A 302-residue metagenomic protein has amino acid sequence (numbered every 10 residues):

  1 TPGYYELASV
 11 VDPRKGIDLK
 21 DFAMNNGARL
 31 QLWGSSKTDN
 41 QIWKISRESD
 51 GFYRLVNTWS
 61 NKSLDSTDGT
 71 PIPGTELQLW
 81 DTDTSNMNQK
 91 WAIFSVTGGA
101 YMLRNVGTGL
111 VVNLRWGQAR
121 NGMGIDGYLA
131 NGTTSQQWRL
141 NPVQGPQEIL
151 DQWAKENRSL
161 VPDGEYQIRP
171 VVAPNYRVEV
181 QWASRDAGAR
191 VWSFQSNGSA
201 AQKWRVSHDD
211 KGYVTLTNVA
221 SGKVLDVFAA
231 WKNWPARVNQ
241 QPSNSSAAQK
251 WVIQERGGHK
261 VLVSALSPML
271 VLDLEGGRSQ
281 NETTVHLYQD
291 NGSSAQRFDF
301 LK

Functional and structural regions predicted by a protein language model:
T1-K302: Lectin-like carbohydrate-binding module/patch detector with strong preference for beta-trefoil
